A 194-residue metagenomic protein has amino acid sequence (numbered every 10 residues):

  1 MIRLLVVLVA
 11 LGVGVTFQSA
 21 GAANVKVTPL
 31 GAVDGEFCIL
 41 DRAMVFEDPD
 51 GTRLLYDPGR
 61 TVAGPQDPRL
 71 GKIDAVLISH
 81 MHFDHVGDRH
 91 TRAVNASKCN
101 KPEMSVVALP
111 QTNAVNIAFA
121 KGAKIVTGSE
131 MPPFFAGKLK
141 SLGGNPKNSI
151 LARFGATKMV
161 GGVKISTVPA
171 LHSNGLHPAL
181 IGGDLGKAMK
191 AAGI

Functional and structural regions predicted by a protein language model:
M1-I2: N-terminal secretory signal peptides that target proteins for export/translocation
L5-T16: Bacterial N-terminal signal peptides
V7, G51, A170: Residue-level marker of positions within ordered structural domains that often coincide with functionally constrained
G12, V45-E47, T157: A general secondary-structure boundary signal
F17-A22: Sec/Tat signal peptide C-region and signal peptidase I cleavage site
N24-L30, N116-I194: Metallo-beta-lactamase
A32-N116, N174-I194: Pre-active-site segment of Zn-dependent metallo-hydrolases
